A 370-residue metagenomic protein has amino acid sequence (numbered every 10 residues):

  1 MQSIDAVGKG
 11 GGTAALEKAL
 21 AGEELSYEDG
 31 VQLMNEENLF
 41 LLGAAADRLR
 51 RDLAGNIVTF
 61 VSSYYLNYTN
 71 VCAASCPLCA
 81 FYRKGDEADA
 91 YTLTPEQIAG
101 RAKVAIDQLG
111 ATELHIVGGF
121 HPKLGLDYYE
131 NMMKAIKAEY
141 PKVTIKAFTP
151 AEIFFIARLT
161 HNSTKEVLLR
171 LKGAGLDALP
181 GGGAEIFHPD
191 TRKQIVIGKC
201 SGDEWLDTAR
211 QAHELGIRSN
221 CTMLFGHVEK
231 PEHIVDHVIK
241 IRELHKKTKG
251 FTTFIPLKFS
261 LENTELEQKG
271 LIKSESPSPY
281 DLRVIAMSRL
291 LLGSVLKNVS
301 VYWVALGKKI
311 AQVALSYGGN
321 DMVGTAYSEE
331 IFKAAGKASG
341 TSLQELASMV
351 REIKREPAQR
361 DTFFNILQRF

Functional and structural regions predicted by a protein language model:
M1-F40, G100, I106, I239 (+1 more regions): Auxiliary Fe-S-binding modules of radical SAM enzymes
G22, A46, C76, I116 (+5 more regions): Conserved, mostly hydrophobic/aromatic
L41-D86, A90-V117, L179: N-terminal pre-triad scaffold of radical SAM enzymes
V58-Y64, T112-L114, I145-T149, L179-G181 (+4 more regions): Hydrophobic faces of well-ordered beta-strands that scaffold small-molecule active sites in alpha/beta enzyme cores
S62-Y64, D86-E87, H115-L126, P189 (+2 more regions): Glycine-rich, proline-tolerant flexible connector loops at the mouths of alpha/beta enzymes
Y65-N67, G119-H121, F148-F155, A184-E185 (+4 more regions): Active-site beta-loop-alpha junctions enriched in small/polar residues
Q108-A209, H213-S219, H227, N298: Conserved SAM/AdoMet-binding glycine-rich loop
Y128-P141, N162-A174, K230-K247, K309-V323: Short, electropositive alpha-helical surface patch
